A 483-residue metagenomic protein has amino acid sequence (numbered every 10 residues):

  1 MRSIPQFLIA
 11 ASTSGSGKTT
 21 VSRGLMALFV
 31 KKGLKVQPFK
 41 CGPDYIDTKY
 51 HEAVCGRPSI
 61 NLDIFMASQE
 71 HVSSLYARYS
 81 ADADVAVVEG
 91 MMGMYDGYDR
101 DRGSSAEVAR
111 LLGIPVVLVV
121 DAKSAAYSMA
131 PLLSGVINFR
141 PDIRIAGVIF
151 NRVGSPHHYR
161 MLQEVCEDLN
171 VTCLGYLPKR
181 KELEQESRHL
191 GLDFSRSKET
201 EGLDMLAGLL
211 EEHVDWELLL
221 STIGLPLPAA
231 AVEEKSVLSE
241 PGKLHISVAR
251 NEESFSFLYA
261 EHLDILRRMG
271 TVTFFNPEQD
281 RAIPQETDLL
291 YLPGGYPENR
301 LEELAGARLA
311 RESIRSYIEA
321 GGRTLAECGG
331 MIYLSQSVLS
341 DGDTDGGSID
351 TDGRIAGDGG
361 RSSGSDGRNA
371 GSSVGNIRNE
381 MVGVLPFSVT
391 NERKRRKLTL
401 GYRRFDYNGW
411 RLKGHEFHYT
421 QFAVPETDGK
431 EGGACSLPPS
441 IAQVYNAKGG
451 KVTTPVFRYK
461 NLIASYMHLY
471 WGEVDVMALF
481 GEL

Functional and structural regions predicted by a protein language model:
R2-P5, L238-H245: A short, charged/proline- and glycine-enriched loop that marks the coil->beta-strand transition at the N-terminal
R2-T20, M26-L112, V120-R144, P156-R160: ATP-dependent carboxylate-amine ligase catalytic core
K40-C41, C173-K181, T273-Q279: Beta-strand->loop->alpha-helix junctions that form or flank phosphate-binding loops in nucleotide-handling enzymes
I114, V171, E319-R323: A short helix->loop->beta-strand "cap" motif at the edges of active sites that frequently abuts
Y127-L238: Internal gly/pro-rich beta-alpha loop/helix module that stabilizes soluble enzyme cofactors or their anionic handles
S239-G242, S256-I265, V384, T390-K394 (+1 more regions): C-terminal and late-domain segments of enzyme folds
L244-A249, E253-R308, E312-Y317: Phosphate-binding active sites in nucleotide-utilizing proteins
P297-D352, G364-R404: Cysteine-nucleophile active-site neighborhood
